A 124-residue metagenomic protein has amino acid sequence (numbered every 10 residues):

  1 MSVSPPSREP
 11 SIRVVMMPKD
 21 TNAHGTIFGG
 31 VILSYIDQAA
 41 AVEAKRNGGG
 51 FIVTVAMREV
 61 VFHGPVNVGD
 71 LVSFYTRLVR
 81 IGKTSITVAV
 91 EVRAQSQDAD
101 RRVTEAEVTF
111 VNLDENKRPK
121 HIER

Functional and structural regions predicted by a protein language model:
S2-A56, V111-R124: Hot-dog-fold acyl-thioester-processing enzymes
S2-I12, F62, N67-V68, V79-R124: HotDog/MaoC-like acyl-thioester-processing domains
T54-V55, V61-H63: Low-complexity, acidic Ser/Thr/Pro/Gly-rich terminal tails and inter-domain linkers that flank the onset of structured
